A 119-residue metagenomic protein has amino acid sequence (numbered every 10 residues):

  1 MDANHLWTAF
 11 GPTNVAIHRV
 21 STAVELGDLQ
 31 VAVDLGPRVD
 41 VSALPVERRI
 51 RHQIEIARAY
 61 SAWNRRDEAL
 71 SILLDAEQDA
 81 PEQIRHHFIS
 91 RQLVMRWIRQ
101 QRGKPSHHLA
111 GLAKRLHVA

Functional and structural regions predicted by a protein language model:
M1-A119: Conserved binding/catalytic microenvironments
